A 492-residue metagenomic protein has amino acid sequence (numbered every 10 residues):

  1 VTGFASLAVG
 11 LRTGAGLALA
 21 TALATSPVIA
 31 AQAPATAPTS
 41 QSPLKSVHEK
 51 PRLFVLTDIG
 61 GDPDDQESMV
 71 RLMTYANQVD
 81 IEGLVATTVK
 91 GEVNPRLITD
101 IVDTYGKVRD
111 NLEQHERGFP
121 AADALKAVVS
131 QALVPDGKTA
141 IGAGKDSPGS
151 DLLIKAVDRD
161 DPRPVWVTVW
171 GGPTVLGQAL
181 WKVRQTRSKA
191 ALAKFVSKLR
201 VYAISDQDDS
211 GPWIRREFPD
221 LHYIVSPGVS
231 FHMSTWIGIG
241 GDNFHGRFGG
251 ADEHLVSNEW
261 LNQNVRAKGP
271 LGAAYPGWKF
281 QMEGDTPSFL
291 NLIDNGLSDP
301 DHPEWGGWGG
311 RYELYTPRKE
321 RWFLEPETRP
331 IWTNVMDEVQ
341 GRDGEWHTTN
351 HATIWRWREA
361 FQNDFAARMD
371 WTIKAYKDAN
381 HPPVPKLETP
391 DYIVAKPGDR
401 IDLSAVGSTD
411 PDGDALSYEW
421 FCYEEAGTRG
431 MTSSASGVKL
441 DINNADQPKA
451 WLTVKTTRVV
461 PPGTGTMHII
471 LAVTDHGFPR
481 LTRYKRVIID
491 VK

Functional and structural regions predicted by a protein language model:
G10-S26: Bacterial N-terminal signal peptides
Q32-D402, V406-R429, S433-S434, T464: N-terminal acidic, glycine/proline-rich low-complexity segments
C422-T456: Surface-exposed, flexible coil segments in extracellular/virion-facing regions
K455-G463: Short, surface-exposed loop/turn segments at beta-strand-coil junctions that are enriched for proline with nearby
T474-R480: Short, solvent-exposed loop/turn segments at the edges of extracellular beta-sandwich modules
R480-V487: Extracellular and select intracellular beta-sandwich modules with Ser/Thr-enriched, small-residue motifs on
I488-K492: Short beta-strand edge segments in extracellular beta-sheet folds
